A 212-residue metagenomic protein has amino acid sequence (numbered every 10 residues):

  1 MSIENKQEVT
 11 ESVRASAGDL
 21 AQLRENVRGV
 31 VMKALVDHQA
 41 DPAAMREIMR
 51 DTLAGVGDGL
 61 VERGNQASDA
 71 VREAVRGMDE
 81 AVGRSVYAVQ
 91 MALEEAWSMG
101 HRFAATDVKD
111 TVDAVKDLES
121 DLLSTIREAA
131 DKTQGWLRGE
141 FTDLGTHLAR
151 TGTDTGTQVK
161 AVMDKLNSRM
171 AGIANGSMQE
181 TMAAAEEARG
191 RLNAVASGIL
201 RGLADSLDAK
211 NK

Functional and structural regions predicted by a protein language model:
M1-I3: Eukaryotic N-terminal, low-complexity and coiled-coil-prone scaffolding/targeting segments of large membrane-traffic
N5-K210: Extended, low-complexity, charged alpha-helical tracts that assemble into coiled-coils or amphipathic helices used
